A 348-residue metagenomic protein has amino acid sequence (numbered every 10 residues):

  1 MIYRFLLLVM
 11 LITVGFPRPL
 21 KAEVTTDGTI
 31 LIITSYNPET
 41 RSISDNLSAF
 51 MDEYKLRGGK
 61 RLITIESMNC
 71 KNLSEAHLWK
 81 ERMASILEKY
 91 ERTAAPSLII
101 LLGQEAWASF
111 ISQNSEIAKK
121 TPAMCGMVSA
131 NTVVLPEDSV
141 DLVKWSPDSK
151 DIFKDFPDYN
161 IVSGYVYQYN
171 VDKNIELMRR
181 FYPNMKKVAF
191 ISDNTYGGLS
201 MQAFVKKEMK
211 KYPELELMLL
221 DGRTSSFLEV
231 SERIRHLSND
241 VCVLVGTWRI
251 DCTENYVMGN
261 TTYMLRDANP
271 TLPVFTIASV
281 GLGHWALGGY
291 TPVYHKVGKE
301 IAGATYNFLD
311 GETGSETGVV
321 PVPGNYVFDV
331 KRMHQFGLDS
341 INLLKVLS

Functional and structural regions predicted by a protein language model:
M1-I2: N-terminal secretory signal peptides that target proteins for export/translocation
F5-T13: Sec-dependent N-terminal signal peptides
V9, P19-L20: Cleavable N-terminal signal peptides
G15-P17: N-terminal signal peptide c-region/cleavage motif recognized by signal peptidases
L20-S348: Short hydrophobic alpha-helices and adjacent helix-cap/hinge residues
